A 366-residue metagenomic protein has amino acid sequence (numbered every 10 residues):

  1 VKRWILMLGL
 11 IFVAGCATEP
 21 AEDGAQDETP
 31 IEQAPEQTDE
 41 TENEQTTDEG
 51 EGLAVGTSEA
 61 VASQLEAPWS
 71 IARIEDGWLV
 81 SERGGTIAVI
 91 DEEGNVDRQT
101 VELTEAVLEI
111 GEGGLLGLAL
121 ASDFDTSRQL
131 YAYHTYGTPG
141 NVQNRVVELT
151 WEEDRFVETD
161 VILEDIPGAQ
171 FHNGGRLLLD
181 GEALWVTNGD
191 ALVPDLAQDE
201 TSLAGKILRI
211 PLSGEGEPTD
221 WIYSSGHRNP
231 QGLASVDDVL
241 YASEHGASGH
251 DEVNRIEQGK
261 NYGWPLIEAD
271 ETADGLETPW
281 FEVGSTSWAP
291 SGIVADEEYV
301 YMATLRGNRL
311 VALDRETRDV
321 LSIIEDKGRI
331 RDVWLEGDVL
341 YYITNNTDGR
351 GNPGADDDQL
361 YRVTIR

Functional and structural regions predicted by a protein language model:
K2-M7: Sec-dependent signal peptide recognition, specifically the positively charged N-region followed immediately by
L10, L130, G137, E268-D270: A generic structural signal for solvent-exposed, polar alpha-helical segments
F12-G15: C-terminal motif of bacterial Sec signal peptides marking the signal peptidase cleavage site
A17-N188, V239, W288-V320, D338-R366: Acidic, Gly/Ser/Thr-rich repeat motifs that build Ca2+-stabilized beta-propeller blades
P30-P35, G113-L115, D125, D190-L321 (+2 more regions): Beta-propeller domain segments
V61, L120, Y223, D326-R329: Short, conserved secondary-structure segments in the cores of folded domains
